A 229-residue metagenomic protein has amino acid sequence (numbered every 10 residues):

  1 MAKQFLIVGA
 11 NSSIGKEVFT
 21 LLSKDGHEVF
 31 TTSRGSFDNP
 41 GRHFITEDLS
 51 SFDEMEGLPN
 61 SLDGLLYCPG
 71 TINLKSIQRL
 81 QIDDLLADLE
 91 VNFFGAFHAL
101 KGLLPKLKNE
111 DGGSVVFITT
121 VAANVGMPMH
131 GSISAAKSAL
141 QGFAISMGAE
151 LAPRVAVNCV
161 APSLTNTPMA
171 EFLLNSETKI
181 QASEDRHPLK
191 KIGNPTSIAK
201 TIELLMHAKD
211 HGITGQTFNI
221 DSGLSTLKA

Functional and structural regions predicted by a protein language model:
N11, G15-F19: N-terminal Rossmann NAD(P)H-binding glycine-rich loop of SDR-like oxidoreductase domains
S76-I77, Q81-L89, S183: Substrate-binding pocket helix/loop in short-chain dehydrogenase/reductase
P105, G148-P153, H211: Alpha-helical segment proximal to the catalytic Tyr-Lys
S114-A139, A144-A152, L164-T165: Catalytic loop of short-chain dehydrogenase/reductase
A161-F172: Short, flexible catalytic-loop segment of classical short-chain dehydrogenase/reductase
H187-I198: A conserved structural motif in NAD(P)-dependent oxidoreductases
T214-A229: Short C-terminal tail/terminal secondary-structure segment of NAD(P)H-dependent dehydrogenase/reductase domains
